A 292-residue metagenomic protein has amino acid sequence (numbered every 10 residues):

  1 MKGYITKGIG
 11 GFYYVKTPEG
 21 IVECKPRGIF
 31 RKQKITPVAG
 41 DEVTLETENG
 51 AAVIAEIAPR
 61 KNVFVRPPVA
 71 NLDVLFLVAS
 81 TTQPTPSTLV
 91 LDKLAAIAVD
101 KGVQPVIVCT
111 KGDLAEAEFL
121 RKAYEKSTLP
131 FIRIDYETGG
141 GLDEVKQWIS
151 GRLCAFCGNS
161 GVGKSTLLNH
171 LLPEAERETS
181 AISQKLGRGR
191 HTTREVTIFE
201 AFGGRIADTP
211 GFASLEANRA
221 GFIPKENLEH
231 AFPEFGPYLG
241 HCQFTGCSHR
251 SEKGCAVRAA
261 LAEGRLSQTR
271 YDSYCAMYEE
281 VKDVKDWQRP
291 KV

Functional and structural regions predicted by a protein language model:
M1-I9: Structural detector for short beta-strands of small beta-barrel domains
G11, G28, K34-G50, A58-L75 (+6 more regions): Helix-rich effector regions associated with P-loop NTPase G domains
Y13-T17, C24, L45: SH3/SH3-like beta-barrel fold
I21-G28, V53: A short macromolecule-binding patch
V90-K93: Charged helix-capping and loop-helix junction motifs
K111-V162: Canonical P-loop GTPase G-domain recognition
K164-S180: A conserved segment at the C-terminal end of the G1
